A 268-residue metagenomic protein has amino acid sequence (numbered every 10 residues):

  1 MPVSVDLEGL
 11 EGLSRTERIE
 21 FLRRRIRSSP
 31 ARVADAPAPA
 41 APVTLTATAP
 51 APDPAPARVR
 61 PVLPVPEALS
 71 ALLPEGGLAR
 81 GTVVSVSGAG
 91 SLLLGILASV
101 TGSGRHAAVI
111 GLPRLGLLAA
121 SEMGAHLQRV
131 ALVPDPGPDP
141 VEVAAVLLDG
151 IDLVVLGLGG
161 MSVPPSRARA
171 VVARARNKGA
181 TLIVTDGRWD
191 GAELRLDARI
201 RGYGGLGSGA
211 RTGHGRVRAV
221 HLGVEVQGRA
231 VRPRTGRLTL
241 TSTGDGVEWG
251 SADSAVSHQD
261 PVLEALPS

Functional and structural regions predicted by a protein language model:
M1-V84, A89-G90, L94-G102, H106-V109 (+1 more regions): Detector for small/aliphatic-rich hydrophobic stretches
L73-P74, A98-T101, L148-D149, G159 (+1 more regions): Signal for well-folded cores of large energy- and translation-related assemblies
R105, L127-Q128, G150-I151, N177-A180 (+2 more regions): Short glycine-/polar-rich loops that comprise or flank the Walker A/P-loop and associated switch/sensor motifs
H106-P164, A168, A173: Long, charge-dense
A119-E122, W189-G202: Glycine-rich, charge-decorated loop segments at or immediately adjacent to ligand/cofactor-binding or catalytic sites
A144-A145, V171-V172, I183, S208-H214: A generic local secondary-structure boundary/capping motif
G160-A168, V172-R174, G179-E193: Long, charge-dense, solvent-exposed interaction surfaces that engage phosphate-rich ligands
R199-S268: C-terminal functional extensions of proteins
